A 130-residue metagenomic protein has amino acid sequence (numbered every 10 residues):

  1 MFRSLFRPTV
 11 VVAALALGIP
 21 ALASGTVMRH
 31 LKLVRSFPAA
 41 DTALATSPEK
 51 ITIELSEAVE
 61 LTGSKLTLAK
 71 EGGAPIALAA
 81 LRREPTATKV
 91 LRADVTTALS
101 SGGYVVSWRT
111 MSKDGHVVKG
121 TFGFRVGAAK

Functional and structural regions predicted by a protein language model:
M1-V12: Bacterial N-terminal signal peptides that target proteins for export
L22-V34: Proline/serine/threonine-rich low-complexity linkers at boundaries of modular beta-sandwich domains
T42-T46: Short, solvent-exposed loop/linker segments at the N-terminal edge of repeated beta-sheet extracellular domains
K50, E54-E57, G115-K130: Extended, polar beta-sheet/loop recognition surfaces of beta-rich domains that mediate binding to diverse ligands
I51-A79: Short, surface-exposed alpha-helix to beta-strand junction/turn motifs within ectodomains of secreted and cell-envelope
T96-S101: Surface-exposed, short loops/turns at beta-strand junctions within beta-sandwich domains
Y104-V106: A short tyrosine-centered beta-strand micro-motif
R109-K113: Beta-strand-rich extracellular modules
